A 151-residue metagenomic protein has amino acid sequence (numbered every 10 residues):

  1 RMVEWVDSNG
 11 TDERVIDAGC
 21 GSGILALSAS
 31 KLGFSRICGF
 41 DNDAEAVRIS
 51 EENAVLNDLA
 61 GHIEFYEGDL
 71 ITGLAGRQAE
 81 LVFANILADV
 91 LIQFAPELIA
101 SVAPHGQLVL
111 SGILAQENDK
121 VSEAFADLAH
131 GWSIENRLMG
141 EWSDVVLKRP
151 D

Functional and structural regions predicted by a protein language model:
R1-L70: Conserved SAM/SAH cofactor-binding pocket of Class I
E45-I49, V90, E117: Conserved short alpha-helix immediately C-terminal to the canonical SAM/SAH-binding motif I of Rossmann-like
I71-L81: A short acidic, Gly/Pro-enriched loop at the edge of an enzyme's catalytic core that lines a small-molecule cofactor
L81-Q93: A short SAM/SAH-binding and catalytic strip from SAM-dependent methyltransferases
A84, S111-I113: Glycine-rich beta-strand-to-loop/alpha-helix junction loops that act as flexible
I92-Q107: A short glycine-rich, Lys/Arg-flanked "PGG" loop and its adjoining helix->strand segment in the class I
L114-D151: Active-site capping/gating segments
